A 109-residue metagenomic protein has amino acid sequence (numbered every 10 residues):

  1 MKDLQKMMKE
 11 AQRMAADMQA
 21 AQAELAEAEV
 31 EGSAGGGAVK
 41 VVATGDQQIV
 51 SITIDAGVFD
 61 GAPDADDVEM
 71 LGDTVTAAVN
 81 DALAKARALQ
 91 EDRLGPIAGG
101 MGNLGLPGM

Functional and structural regions predicted by a protein language model:
M1-E27, E31, A82-M109: Long amphipathic alpha-helical segments used for membrane anchoring, targeting, substrate engagement, or oligomerization
A11, Q47, V75: Residue-level signature of catalytic and energy-coupling elements of molecular machines, predominantly ATP/GTP-dependent
S33-G37, V41-I52: N-terminal intrinsically disordered, cationic/polar leader segments that include organellar targeting peptides
A56-F59: A short acidic/small-residue loop/turn micro-motif
P63-D64: Intrinsically disordered, low-complexity Ser/Thr- and acidic-rich flexible linkers and loops, especially at boundaries
D67, L71-R87: Short, well-ordered alpha-helical segments
